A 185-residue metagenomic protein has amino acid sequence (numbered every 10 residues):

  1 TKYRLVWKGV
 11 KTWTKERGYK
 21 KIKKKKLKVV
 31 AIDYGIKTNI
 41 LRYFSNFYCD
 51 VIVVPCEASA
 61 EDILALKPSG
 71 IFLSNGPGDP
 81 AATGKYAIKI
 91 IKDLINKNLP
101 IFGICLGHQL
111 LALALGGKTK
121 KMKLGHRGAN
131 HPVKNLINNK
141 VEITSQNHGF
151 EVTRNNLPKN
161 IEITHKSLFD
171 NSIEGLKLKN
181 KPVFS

Functional and structural regions predicted by a protein language model:
T1-K67, G78-P80: RNA-binding accessory domains that recognize and position tRNA/RNA substrates
K15, K25, K67, K97 (+3 more regions): Residue-level preference for short coil/turn positions at secondary-structure junctions
K26-V30, D50, P100, I143 (+1 more regions): Residues that mark the start of a beta-strand
I32, V54, M122, K166 (+1 more regions): Hydrophobic residues at beta-strand termini and immediately following loops that shape nucleotide-binding pockets
I36-K37, S59, G107, H148 (+1 more regions): A generic "binding-loop/recognition-motif" signal
S69-G70, N75-R154: Cysteine-nucleophile active-site neighborhood
K140-K181: Catalytic beta-strand/loop cores that center a nucleophilic Ser/Cys/Thr and support acyl-enzyme chemistry
